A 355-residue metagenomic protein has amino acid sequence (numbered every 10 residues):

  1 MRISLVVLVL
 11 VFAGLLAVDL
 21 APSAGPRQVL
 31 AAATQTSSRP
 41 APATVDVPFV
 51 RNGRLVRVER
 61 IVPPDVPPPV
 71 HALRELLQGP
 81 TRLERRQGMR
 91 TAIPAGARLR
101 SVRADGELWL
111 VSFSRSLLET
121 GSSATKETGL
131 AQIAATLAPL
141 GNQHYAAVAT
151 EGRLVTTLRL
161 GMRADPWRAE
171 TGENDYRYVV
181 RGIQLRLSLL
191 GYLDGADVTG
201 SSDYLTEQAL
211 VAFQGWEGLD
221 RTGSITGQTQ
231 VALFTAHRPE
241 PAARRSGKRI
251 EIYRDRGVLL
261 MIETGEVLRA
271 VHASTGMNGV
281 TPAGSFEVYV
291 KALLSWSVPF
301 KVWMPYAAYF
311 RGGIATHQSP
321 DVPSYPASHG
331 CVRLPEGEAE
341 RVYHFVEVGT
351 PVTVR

Functional and structural regions predicted by a protein language model:
M1-G182: Bimodal "functional hotspot" detector
T44-P48, S101-R103, L108-S114, Q132 (+10 more regions): Soluble periplasmic/extracytoplasmic beta-strand elements of cell-envelope proteins
R51, R103-G106, F113-L117, T150-G152 (+8 more regions): A mature extracytoplasmic/lumenal domain signature
V58-P63, R115-A124, R168-Y176, L193-G200 (+4 more regions): Second-shell loop/turn segments in exported
L77-R82, A135-N142, L185-L193, V211-L219 (+5 more regions): Sec-exported extracytoplasmic/periplasmic mature domains
L137-V148, A243-R245, V280-S285, V290-R355: Exported/periplasmic cell-wall-interacting domains
N174-R181, L185-A232: Short acidic, glycine/serine/threonine-rich helix-capping segments at coil-helix boundaries
G215-G279: Cell wall/extracellular polymer interaction/catalysis modules
